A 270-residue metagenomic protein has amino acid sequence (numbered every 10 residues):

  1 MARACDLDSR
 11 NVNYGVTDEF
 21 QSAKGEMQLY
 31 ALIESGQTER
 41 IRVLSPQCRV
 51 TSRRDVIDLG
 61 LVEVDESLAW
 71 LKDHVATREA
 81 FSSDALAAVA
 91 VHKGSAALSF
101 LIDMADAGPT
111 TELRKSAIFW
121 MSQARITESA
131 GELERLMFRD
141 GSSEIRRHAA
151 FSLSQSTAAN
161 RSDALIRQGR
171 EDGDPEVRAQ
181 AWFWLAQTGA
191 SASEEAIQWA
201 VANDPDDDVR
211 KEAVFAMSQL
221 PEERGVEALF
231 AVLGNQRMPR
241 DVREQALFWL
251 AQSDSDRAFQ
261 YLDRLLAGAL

Functional and structural regions predicted by a protein language model:
M1-D73: N-terminal accessory interaction module
V43-L44, S52, A80-V91, K115-W120: Non-membrane alpha-helical segments in proteins
V62-V75, G94-D106, I126-F138, A158-R170 (+3 more regions): Amphipathic alpha-helical scaffolding segments comprising HEAT/armadillo-like alpha-solenoid repeats
E79-A80, S95, T110-E112, S142-E144 (+5 more regions): Alpha-helix N-cap/helix-start positions at coil->helix boundaries
S83, K115-S116, R147-H148, A179-Q180 (+3 more regions): Alpha-solenoid HEAT/ARM repeat scaffold
A87, F119, F151, F183 (+2 more regions): Residue-level signature of alpha-solenoid helical repeat scaffolds
H148, A179-Q187, S193, I197-A202 (+2 more regions): Alpha-helical adaptor scaffolds
